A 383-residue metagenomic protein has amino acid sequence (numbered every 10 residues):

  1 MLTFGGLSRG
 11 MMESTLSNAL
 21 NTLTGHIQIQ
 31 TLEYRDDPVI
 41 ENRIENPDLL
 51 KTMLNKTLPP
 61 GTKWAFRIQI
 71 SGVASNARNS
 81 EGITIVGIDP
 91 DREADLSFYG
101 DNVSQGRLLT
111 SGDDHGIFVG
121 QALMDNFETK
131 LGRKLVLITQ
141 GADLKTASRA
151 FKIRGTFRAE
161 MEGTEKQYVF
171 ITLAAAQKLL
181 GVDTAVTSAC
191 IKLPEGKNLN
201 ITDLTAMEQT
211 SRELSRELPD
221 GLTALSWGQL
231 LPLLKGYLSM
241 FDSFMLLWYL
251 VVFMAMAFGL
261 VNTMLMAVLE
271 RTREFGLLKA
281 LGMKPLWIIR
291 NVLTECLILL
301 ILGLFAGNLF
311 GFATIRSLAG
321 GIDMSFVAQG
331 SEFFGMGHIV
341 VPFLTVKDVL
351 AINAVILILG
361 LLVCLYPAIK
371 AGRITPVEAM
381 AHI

Functional and structural regions predicted by a protein language model:
M1-R9, L238, D242-A280, I288-L293 (+2 more regions): A hydrophobic alpha-helix feature that marks transmembrane segments and, especially, their cytosolic C-terminal ends
G5-T84, R107-D113, E213-R216: Hydrophobic, regular-secondary-structure patches
M12, L16, L231-W248, V268-L269 (+2 more regions): Alpha-helical membrane-interface segments at transmembrane helix boundaries
R67-I70, E81-I88, N102-A175: Hydrophobic secondary-structure segments that place a key small or acidic residue at a functional site
G141-M245: Mechanotransmission and gating elements of multispan inner-membrane complexes involved in transport and envelope
L265, T272-A319, A351, L359: Transmembrane alpha-helical interface segments in multi-pass membrane proteins
F305-A351, L365: Short helix-loop junctions at transmembrane helix boundaries
L344-I383: C-terminal membrane-exit region of the final transmembrane helix in multipass inner-membrane proteins
